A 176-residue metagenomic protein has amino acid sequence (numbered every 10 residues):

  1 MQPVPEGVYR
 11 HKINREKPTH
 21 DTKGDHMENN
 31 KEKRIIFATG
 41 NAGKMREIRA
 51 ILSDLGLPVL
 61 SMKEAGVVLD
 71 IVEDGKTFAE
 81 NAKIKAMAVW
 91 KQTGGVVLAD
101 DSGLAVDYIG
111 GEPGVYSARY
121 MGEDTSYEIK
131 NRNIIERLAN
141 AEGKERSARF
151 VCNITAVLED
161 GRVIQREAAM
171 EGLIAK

Functional and structural regions predicted by a protein language model:
V4: Charged DNA-binding/catalytic regions of mobile-element recombinases
R10-H26: Short, Lys/Arg-enriched N-terminal segments with co-localized hydrophobic residues within the first ~10-30 amino acids
E28-I36, A42-S61, G66-K176: Anionic-ligand binding patches
